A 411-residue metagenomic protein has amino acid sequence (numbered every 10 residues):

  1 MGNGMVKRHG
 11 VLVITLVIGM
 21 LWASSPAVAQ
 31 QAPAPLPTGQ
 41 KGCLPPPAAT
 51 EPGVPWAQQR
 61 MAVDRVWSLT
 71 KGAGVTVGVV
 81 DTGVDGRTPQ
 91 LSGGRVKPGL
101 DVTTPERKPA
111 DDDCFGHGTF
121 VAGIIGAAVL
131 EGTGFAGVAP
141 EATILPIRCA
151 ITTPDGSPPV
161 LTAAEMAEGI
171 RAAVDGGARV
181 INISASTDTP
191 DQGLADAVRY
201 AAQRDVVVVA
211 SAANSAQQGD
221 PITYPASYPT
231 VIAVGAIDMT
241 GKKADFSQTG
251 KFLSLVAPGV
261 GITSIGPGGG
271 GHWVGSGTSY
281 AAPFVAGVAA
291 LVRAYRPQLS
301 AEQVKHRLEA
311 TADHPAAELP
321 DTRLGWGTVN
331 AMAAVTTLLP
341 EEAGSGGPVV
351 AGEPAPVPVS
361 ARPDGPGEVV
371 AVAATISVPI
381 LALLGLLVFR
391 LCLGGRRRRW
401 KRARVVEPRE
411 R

Functional and structural regions predicted by a protein language model:
M1-Q31, T375-C392: Secretory targeting and sorting signals
L21-P37, S360-V369, F389-R398: C-terminal region of N-terminal signal peptides and the immediate post-cleavage residues of exported proteins
P33-L145, I151-T153: Active-site core segment of subtilase-fold serine proteases
A73-T76, P140-I144, D175-I181, Q203-V208 (+1 more regions): Loop/turn elements at helix/coil->beta-strand transitions in domains of secreted/extracellular proteins
I124, G259-T328: Hydrolase catalytic cores
T152-Y224, G271-S276: Substrate-binding/access-modulating region of protease and related hydrolase catalytic domains
S211-V231, G235-F252, S264-S276, A317-L324: Active-site-adjacent substrate-recognition loops and nearby beta-strands within hydrolase catalytic domains
D245, R296-R390, V405-R411: C-terminal subdomain of the subtilisin-like protease fold in secreted/lumenal serine endopeptidases
